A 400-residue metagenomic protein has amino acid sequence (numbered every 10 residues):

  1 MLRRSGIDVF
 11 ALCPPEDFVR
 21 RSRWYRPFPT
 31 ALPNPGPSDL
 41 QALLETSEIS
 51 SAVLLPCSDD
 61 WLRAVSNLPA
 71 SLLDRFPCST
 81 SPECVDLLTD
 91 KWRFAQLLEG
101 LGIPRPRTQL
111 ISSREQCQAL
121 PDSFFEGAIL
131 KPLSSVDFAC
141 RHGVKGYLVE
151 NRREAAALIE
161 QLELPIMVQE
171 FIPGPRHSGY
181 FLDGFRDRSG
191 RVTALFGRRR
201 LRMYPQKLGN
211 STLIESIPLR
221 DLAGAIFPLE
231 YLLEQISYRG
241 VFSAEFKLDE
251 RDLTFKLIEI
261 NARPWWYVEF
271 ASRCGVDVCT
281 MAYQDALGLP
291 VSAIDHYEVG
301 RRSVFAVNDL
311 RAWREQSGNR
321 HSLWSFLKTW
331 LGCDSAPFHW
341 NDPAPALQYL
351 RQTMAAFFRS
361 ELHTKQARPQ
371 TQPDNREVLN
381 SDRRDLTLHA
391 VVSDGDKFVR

Functional and structural regions predicted by a protein language model:
M1-T80, E115, N341-P343, T353-Q366 (+2 more regions): ATP-binding N-terminal substructure of ATP-dependent carboxylate-amine bond-forming enzymes
R4, D8, W266, Q284-S292: Short, well-ordered loop/turn and helix-capping segments at boundaries between secondary-structure elements and domains
V85-R176, R188-R191, A223-G224, S360 (+1 more regions): Active-site nucleotide/adenylate-binding loops and adjacent lid/helix of ATP-dependent enzymes
A128, T193, T254-E259: Protein kinase-like catalytic core scaffold
E150-R153, E170-S237, N261-A286: ATP-dependent carboxylate/phosphate-activation module, predominantly the ATP-grasp catalytic core and closely related
R239-R251: A short glycine-rich, hydrophobically flanked beta-strand micro-motif that places a catalytic Asp/Glu for divalent metal
Q284-R400: Peripheral (often C-terminal) accessory segments that flank ATP-dependent C-N-forming ligase machineries
